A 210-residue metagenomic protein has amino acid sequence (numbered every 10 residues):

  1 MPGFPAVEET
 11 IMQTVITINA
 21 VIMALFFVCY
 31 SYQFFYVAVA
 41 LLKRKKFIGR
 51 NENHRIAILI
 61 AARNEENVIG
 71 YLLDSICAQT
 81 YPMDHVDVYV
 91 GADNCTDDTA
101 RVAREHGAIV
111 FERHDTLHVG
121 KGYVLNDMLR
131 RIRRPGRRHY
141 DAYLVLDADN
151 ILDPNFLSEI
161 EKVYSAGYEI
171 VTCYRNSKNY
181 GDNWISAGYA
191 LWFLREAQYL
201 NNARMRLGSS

Functional and structural regions predicted by a protein language model:
M1-E52, A103: N-terminal membrane-anchoring/stem segments of glycan-assembly enzymes
H54-A57, D87: Cell-envelope/extracellular polymer assembly enzymes that use nucleotide-activated donors
G70, D98, L146-V163: Acidic donor-binding/catalytic loop of UDP-sugar-dependent glycosyltransferases, especially processive GT2
D74-H85: Short, acidic, metal-binding catalytic loop of nucleotide-sugar glycosyltransferases
D84-N94, F111-H114: Short beta-strand/loop segment that forms part of the nucleotide-sugar
A92-A100, D115-L117, I151: A conserved acidic beta->alpha catalytic loop
E112-H114, H118-G136, L157-S210: Long helical/loop segments within the catalytic core of UDP-sugar-dependent glycosyltransferases, especially the large
Y143: Short aromatic/hydrophobic "clamp" motif used to bind/position activated sugar donors
